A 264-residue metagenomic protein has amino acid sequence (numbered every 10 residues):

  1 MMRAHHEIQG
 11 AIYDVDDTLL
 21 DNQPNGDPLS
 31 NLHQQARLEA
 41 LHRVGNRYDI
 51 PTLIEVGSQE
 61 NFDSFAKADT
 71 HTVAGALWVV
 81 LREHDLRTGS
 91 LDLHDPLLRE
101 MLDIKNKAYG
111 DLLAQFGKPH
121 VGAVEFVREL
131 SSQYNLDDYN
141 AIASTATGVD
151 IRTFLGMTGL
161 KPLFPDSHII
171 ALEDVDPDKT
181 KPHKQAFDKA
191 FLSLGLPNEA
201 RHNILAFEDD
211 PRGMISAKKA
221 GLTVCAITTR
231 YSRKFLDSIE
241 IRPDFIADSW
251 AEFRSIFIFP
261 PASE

Functional and structural regions predicted by a protein language model:
M1-G10, R128, G148, R152-E264: Asp-based, Mg2+/Mn2+-dependent phosphohydrolase catalytic module
M2-S58: Active-site neighborhood of HAD-like aspartate-dependent phosphohydrolases
D21, I142-S144, A226: Hydrophobic residues in well-ordered beta-strands that form the structural core
A36-N46, H71-L93, F154, A190: Helix-loop "lid/cap" segments that line or gate small-molecule binding pockets
V44-F65, H84-D103, K161-D166, P197-H202: Short, surface-exposed acidic
I50, L136-D138, L196, L222: Short glycine/serine/threonine/alanine-rich loop segments
L81-E129, Q133-L136: Metal-dependent phosphoesterase signature
I104-K105, A123-T158, A217: Substrate-recognition element of Asp-dependent hydrolases with the DxDx(T/V) motif
